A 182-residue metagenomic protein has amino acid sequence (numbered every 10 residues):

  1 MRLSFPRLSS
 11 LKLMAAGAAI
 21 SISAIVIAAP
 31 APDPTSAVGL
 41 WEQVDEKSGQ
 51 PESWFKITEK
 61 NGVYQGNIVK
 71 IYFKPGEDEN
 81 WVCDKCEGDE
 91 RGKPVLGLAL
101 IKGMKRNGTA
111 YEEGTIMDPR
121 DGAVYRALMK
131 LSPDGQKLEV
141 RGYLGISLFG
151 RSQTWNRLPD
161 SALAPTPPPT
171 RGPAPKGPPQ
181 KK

Functional and structural regions predicted by a protein language model:
R2-A18: Bacterial N-terminal signal peptides that target proteins for export
I20-A28: C-terminal segment of classical bacterial N-terminal signal peptides
I27-G39: N-terminal helix-cap/turn-to-beta initiation motif at the start of protein domains
A29-P32, L163-K182: Compositionally biased, proline/threonine/alanine/serine-rich low-complexity intrinsically disordered stretches
Q43-D45, Q50-A127: Central antiparallel beta-sheet cores of small beta-barrel/beta-sandwich binding domains
T109-T154: Surface-exposed interaction patches
I146-L148, N156-P165: Extended, aromatic/histidine-rich regions of cofactor-dependent oxidoreductases associated with respiratory
